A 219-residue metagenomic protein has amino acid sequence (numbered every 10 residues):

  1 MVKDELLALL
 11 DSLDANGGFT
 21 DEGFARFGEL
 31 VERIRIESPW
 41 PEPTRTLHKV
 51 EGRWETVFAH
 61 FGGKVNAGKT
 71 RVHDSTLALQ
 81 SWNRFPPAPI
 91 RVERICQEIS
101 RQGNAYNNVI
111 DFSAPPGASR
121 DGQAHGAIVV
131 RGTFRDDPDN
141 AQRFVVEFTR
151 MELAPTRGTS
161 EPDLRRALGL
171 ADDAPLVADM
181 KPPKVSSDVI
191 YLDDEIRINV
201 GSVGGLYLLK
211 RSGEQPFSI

Functional and structural regions predicted by a protein language model:
V2-I219: Soluble ligand-binding/transfer domains with enclosed cavities or grooves
